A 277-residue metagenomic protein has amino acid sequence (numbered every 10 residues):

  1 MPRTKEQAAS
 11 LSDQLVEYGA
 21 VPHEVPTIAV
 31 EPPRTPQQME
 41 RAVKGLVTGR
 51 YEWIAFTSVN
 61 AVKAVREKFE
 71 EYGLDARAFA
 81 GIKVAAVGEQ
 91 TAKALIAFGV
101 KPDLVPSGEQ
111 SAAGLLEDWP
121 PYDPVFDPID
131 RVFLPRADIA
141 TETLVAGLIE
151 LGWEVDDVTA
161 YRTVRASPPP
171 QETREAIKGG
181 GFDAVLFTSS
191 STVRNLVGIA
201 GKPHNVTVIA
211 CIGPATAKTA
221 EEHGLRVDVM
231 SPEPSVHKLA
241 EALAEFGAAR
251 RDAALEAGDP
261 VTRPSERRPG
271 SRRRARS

Functional and structural regions predicted by a protein language model:
M1-S277: Conserved beta-alpha
